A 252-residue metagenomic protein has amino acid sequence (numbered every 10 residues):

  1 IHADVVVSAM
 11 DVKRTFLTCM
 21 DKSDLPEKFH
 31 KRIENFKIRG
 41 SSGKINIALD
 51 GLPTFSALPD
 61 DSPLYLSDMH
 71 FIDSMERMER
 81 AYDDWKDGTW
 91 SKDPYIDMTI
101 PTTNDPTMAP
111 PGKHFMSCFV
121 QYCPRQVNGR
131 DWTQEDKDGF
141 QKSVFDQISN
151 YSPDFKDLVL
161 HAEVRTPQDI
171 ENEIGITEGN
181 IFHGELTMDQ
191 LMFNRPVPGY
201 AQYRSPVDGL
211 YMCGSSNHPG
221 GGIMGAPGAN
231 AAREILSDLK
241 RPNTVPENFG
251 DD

Functional and structural regions predicted by a protein language model:
I1-A109: Mid-domain catalytic core of redox enzymes that form a hydrophobic substrate pocket/lid adjacent to a catalytic redox
V7, I47, C118, V144 (+4 more regions): Hydrophobic, well-ordered secondary-structure elements that form the walls of internal hydrophobic environments
R14-T18, A48-D50, P110-Q147: Conserved FAD/dinucleotide-binding core of flavoprotein oxidoreductases
L52-P53, M78, D83-K92, Q134-G175: Flavin-binding catalytic cores
S91-T99, D154-H218: A glycine-rich dinucleotide-binding beta-alpha-beta segment and adjacent secondary-structure elements that constitute
P106-K113, A201-S205: Short glycine/proline-enriched loop/turn "hinge" motifs that connect secondary-structure elements and lie
R165-D169, L236-D252: Active-site-proximal substrate-binding core of FAD-dependent oxidoreductases
S215-L236: A conserved FAD-binding loop/helix module that cradles the flavin
